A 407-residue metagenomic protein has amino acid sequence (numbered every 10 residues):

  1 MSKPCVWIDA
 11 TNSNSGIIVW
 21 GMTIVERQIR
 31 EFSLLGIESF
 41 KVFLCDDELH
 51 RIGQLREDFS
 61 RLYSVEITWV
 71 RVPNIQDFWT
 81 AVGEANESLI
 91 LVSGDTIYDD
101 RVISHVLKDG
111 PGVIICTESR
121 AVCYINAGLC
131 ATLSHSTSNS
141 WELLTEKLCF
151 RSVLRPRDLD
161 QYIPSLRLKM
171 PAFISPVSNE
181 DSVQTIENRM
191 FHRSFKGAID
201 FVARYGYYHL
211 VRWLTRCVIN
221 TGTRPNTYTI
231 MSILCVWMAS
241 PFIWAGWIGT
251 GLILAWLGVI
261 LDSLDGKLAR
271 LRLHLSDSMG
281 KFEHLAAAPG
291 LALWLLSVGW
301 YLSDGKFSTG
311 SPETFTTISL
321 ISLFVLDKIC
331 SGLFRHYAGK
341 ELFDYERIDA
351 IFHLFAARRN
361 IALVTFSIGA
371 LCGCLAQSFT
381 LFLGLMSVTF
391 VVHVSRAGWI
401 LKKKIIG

Functional and structural regions predicted by a protein language model:
S2-G53: N-terminal glycine-rich phosphate-binding loop and ensuing alpha1 helix
V25, D95, R224: Residue-level signal for inorganic ion chemistry
E57-Y124: Conserved beta-loop-beta/alpha segment of the NTase-like Rossmann-fold superfamily that binds/positions NTPs
A121-T215, H284-G407: A feature for the membrane-embedded catalytic helix bundles of lipid/isoprenoid biosynthetic enzymes
R212-I219, G266, R270, G280 (+1 more regions): Short amphipathic alpha-helical coupling elements at transmembrane boundaries
V218-N220, M238-W244, S367-G373: Hydrophobic alpha-helical transmembrane segments
P225-S278: Membrane-embedded alpha-helical segments that form the functional core of polytopic membrane enzymes, especially those
